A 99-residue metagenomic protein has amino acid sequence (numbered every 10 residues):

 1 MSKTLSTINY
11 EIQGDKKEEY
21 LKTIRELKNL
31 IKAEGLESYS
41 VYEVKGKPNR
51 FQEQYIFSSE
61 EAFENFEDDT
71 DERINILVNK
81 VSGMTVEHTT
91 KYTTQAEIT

Functional and structural regions predicted by a protein language model:
M1-S2, T99: Short, Lys/Arg-enriched, disordered terminal segments
S2-T4, E18, E34-G35: Short, flexible segments with low predicted structural confidence
K3, I24-R25: Generic alpha-helical hydrophobic packing signal
T4-E11, S40-D68: Short, well-ordered beta-strand segments in beta-rich or mixed alpha/beta enzyme and ligand-binding folds
E11-K22: Short, surface-exposed ligand-recognition loops at beta-strand->loop->(often short) alpha-helix junctions that present
E26, L30-S38, I56-T90: An amphipathic, aromatic/His-enriched active-site/gating alpha helix that lines ligand/cofactor pockets
E43, T90-K91: Structural signal for conserved beta-strand scaffold positions within catalytic alpha/beta enzyme cores
Y92-T99: Short, low-order "capping/linker" segments at domain edges
